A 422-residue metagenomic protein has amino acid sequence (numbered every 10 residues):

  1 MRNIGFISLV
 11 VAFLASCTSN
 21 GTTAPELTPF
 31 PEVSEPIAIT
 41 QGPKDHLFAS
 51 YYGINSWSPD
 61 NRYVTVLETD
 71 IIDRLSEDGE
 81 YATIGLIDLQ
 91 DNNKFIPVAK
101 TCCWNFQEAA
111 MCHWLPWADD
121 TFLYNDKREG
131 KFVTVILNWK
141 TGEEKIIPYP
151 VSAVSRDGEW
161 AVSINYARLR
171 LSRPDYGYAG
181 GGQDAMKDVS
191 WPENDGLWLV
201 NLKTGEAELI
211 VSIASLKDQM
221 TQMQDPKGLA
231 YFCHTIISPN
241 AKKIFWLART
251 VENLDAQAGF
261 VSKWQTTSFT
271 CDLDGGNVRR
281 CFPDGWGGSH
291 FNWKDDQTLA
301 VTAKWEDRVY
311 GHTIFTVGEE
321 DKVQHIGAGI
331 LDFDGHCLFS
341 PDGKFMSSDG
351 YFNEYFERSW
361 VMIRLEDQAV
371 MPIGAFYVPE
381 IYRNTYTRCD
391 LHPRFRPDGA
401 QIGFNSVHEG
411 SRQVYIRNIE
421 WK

Functional and structural regions predicted by a protein language model:
I37-A82: Beta-strand-rich domains and repeat architectures in extracellular enzymes and scaffolds, especially beta-propellers
I37-H46, P97-F106, G205-G228, P372-T385: Surface-exposed loop and turn segments in beta-propeller and other repeat-based domains that flank or scaffold
S50-G53, I71, S76-K127: Blade-loop segments of beta-propeller domains
I54-T65, W104-K127, S152-W160, I164 (+5 more regions): Blade-terminus and WD-like Trp-Asp/Gly-His loop motifs, strongest in beta-propeller folds
L67-Y81, I164-N194, W246-W264, K304-D307 (+1 more regions): Short, conserved, GDST-rich strand-edge loop motifs in beta-rich repeat architectures
C103-G196, I210-P226: Asp-box/WD-like beta-propeller blade repeats and closely related beta-sheet repeat scaffolds
G285-G287, G327-L338, A369-R394: Conserved blade-ending motifs and adjacent loop-strand segments that build the rim/top face of beta-propeller domains
V309-G311, G327-A369: Loop/turn-rich, solvent-exposed surfaces of beta-rich toroidal or solenoidal domains
